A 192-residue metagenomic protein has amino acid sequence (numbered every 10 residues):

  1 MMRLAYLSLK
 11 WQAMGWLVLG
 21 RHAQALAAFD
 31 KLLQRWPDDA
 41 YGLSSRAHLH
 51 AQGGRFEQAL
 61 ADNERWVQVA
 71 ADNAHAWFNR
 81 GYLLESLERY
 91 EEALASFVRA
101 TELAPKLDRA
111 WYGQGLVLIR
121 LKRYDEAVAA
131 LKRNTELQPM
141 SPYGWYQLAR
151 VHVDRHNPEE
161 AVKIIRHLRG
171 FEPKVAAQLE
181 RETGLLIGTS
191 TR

Functional and structural regions predicted by a protein language model:
L4-Y41, S45-G54: Alpha-helical segment of the N-proximal tetratricopeptide repeat
A5-Y6, A40-Y41, A74-H75, D108-R109 (+2 more regions): Helix-start (N-cap) detector for alpha-helical repeat units in TPR-like alpha-solenoids, especially tetratricopeptide
W11, S45, N79, G113 (+2 more regions): Canonical tetratricopeptide repeat
L19-K31, G53-R65, S86-R99, L121-R133 (+3 more regions): Structural signature of tandem alpha-helical TPR/SEL1-like repeats, specifically the intra-repeat loop/turn
R35, V69, L103, L137 (+1 more regions): Structural marker of alpha-solenoid helical repeat scaffolds
Y146-H156, V175-R192: TPR/TPR-like alpha-solenoid helical repeat scaffolds
